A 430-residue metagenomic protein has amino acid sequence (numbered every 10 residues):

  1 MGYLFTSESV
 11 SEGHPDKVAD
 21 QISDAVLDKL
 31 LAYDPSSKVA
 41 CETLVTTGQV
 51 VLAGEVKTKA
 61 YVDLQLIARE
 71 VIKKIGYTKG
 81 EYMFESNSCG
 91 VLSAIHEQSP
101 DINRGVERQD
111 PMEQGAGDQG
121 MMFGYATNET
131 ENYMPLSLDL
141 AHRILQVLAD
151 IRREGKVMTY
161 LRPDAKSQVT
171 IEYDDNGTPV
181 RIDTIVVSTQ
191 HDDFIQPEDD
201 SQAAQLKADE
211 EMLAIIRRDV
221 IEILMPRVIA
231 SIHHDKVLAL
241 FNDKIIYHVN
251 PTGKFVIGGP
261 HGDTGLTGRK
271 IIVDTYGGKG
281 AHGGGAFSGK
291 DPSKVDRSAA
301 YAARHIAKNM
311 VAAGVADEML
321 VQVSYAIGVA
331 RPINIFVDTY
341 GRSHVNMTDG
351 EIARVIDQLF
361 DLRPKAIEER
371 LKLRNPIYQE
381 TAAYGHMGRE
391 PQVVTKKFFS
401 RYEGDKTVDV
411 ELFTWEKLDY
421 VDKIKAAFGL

Functional and structural regions predicted by a protein language model:
M1-A40, V45, V421, A427: N-terminal, positively charged regions that mediate nucleic acid binding
T6, L66, K73-I257, G388 (+2 more regions): Glycine-rich, mobile lid/loop segments that gate access to catalytic sites or pores
E8-V10, H14-A19, G115-T130, V256-A281 (+2 more regions): Conserved phosphate/anionic-ligand binding catalytic regions in large, soluble enzymes, centered on
E12-L31, E129-A149, K290-G314: Alpha-helical support elements that line or immediately flank enzyme active sites and cofactor-binding pockets
A40, V51, L92, M122 (+10 more regions): Structured core elements
A40-T58, I327-R331: Short, charge-patterned binding micro-sites
T46, A316-E318, Y325-L430: Internal helix-turn-beta structural module
R269-I271, Y276-L320, R331-D338: C-terminal catalytic subdomain
